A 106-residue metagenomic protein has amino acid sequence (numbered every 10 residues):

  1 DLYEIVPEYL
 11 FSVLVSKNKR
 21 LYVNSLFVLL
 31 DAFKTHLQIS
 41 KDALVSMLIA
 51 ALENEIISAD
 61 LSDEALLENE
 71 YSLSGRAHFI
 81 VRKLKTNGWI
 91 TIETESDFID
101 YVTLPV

Functional and structural regions predicted by a protein language model:
D1-N69: Short, amphipathic alpha-helical interface elements at domain boundaries that mediate macromolecular binding
K41, S74-H78: Amphipathic alpha-helical transducer elements in NTP-driven molecular machines
E68-Y71, I80-R82: A short linear-motif detector with a strong N-terminal bias
H78-V106: Accessory beta->alpha helical hairpin/"wing" motif in late/C-terminal subdomains of nucleic-acid enzymes
